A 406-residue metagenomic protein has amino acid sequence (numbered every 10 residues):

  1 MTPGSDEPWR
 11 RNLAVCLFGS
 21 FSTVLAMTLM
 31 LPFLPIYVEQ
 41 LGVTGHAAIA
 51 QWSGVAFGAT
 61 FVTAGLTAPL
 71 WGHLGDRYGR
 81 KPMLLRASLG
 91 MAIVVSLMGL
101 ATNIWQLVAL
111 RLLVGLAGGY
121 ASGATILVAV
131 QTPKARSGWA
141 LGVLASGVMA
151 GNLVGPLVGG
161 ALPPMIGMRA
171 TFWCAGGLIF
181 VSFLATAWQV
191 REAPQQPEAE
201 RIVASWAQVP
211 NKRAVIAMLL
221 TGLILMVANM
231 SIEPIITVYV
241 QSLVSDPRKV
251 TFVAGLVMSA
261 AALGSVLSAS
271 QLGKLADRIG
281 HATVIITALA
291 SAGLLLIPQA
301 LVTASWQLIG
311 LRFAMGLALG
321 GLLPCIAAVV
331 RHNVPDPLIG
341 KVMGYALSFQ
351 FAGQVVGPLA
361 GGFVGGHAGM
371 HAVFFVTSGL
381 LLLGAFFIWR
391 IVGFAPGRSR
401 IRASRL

Functional and structural regions predicted by a protein language model:
M1-R10, R191-L219, R405-L406: Juxtamembrane intracellular "pre-TM" segments in multi-pass secondary transporters
F33-A50, I235-F252: Short amphipathic helix-loop junctions that connect adjacent transmembrane helices in Major Facilitator Superfamily/SLC
V38-E39, L74-G75, V158-I166, V240-Q241 (+2 more regions): Interfacial helix-cap and linker-helix signal at transmembrane-aqueous boundaries of multi-pass secondary transporters
V55-W71, S259-Q271: Central cavity-lining transmembrane alpha-helices of secondary-active solute carriers, predominantly the Major
G65-T102, A276-A282: Conserved MFS/SLC helix-loop-helix module at the cytosolic interface between two early adjacent transmembrane helices
V94, W105-L113, L295, W306-A314: Paired small-residue
L110-V148, A328-V329: Cytoplasmic helix-loop-helix junction between adjacent transmembrane helices in 12-TM secondary transporters
A170-A187, F374-R390: Symmetry-related core transmembrane helices of the 12-TM Major Facilitator Superfamily/SLC fold
